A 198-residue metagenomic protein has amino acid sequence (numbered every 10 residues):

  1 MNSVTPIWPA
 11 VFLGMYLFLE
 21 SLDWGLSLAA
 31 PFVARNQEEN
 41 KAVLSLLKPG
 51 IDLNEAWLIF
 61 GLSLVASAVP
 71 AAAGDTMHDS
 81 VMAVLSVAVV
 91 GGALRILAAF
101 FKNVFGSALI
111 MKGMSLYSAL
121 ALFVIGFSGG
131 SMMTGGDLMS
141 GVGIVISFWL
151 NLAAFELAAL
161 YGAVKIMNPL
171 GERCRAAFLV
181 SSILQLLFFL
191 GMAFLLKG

Functional and structural regions predicted by a protein language model:
M1-L53, I59-L62: N-terminal signal-anchor module of multipass membrane proteins
T5-L17, T76-V90, L138-A153: Alpha-helical transmembrane segments
P6-I7, I59-A72, L187-L196: Membrane-embedded alpha-helical segments in integral membrane proteins
F18-G25, G92-L97, W149-G162: Transmembrane alpha-helical segments that form the membrane-embedded catalytic/substrate-channel core of multi-pass
A30-V43, P70-M77, I96-K112, G162-C174: Membrane-interfacial helix termini and the short, flexible loops that connect transmembrane helices in multi-pass
G50-S118, M132: Membrane-interface helix-loop-helix modules in multi-pass inner-membrane proteins
F101-G198: Long, contiguous internal "core" modules enriched in hydrophobic/ aromatic residues
